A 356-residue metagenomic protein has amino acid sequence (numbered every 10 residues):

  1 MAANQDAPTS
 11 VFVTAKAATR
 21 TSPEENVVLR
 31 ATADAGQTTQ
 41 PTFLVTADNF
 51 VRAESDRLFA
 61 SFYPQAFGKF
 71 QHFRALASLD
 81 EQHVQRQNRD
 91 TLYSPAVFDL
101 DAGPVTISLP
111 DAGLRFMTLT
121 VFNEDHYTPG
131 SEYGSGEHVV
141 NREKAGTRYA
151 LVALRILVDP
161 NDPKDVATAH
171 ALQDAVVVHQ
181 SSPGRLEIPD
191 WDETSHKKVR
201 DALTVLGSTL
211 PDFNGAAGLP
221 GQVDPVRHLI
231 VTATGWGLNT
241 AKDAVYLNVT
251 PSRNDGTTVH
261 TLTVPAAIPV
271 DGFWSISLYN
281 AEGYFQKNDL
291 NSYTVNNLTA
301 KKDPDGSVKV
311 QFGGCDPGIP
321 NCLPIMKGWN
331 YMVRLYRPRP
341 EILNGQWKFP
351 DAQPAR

Functional and structural regions predicted by a protein language model:
M1-A2: Surface-exposed binding patches on compact interaction domains or structured appendages
D6-V11, R20-V28: Short, solvent-exposed loop/turn segments enriched in Ser/Thr/Gly
S10, A35-G36: Acidic, low-complexity intrinsically disordered segments
T14-S22, P317-I319: Short, surface-exposed loop/turn segments at beta-strand-coil junctions that are enriched for proline with nearby
A31-A33: Conserved structural position at the C-terminal beta-strand of extracellular beta-sandwich adhesion modules
G36-R356: A compositional/structural signature for long, glycine/proline-rich flexible linkers and loops on extracytoplasmic
